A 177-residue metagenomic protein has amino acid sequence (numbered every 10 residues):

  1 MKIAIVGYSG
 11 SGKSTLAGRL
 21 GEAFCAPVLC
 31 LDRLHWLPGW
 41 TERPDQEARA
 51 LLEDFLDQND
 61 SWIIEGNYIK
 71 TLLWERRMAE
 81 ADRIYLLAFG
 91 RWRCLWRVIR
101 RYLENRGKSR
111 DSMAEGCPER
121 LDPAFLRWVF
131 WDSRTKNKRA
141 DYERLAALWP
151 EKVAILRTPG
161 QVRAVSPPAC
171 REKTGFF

Functional and structural regions predicted by a protein language model:
I5: Hydrophobic anchor at the beta1->P-loop junction of P-loop NTPases
S9: The conserved Walker
K13: Conserved lysine of the Walker
L16: Hydrophobic positions on the alpha1 helix immediately C-terminal to the Walker A/P-loop
R19: Active-site signature of alpha/beta-hydrolase-fold catalytic machinery across serine- and Asp/Cys-nucleophile hydrolases
A23, V129-F177: NTP-dependent small-molecule kinase module
P27-R83: Conserved nucleotide-sensing/catalytic segment adjacent to the nucleotide-binding pocket in NTP-handling enzymes
F89-N137, K173: A glycine- and Lys/Arg-enriched "phosphate-lid" helix/loop adjacent to the NTP-binding pocket of small-molecule kinases
